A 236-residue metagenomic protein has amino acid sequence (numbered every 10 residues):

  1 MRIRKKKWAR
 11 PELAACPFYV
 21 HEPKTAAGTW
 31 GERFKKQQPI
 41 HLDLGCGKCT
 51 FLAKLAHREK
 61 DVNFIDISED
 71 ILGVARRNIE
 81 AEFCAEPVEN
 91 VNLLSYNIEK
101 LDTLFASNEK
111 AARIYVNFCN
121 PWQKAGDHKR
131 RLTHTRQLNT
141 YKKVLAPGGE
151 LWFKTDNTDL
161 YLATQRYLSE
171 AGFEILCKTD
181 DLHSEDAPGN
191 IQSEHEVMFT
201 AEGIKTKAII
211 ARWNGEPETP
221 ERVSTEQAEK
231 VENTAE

Functional and structural regions predicted by a protein language model:
M1-L42, T50-H57: S-adenosyl-L-methionine
I40-K100: SAM cofactor-binding core of SAM-dependent methyltransferases, primarily the Rossmann-like beta-alpha-beta module
L104-R113: A short acidic, Gly/Pro-enriched loop at the edge of an enzyme's catalytic core that lines a small-molecule cofactor
R113-R131: A short SAM/SAH-binding and catalytic strip from SAM-dependent methyltransferases
I114, Y141-K142, T164: Class I S-adenosylmethionine-dependent transferase superfamily signal
T133-P147: A short glycine-rich, Lys/Arg-flanked "PGG" loop and its adjoining helix->strand segment in the class I
G148-T155: Conserved beta-strand signature within the Rossmann-like core of class I S-adenosyl-L-methionine
R166, A171-E236: Class I S-adenosyl-L-methionine
